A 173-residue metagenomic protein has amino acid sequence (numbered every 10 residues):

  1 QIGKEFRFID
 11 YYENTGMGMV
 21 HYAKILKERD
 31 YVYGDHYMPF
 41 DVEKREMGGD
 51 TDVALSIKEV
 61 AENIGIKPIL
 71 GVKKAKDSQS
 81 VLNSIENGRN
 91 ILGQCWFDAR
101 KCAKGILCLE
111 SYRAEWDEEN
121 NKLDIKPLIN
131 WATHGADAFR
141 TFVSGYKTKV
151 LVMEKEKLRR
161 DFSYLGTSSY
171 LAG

Functional and structural regions predicted by a protein language model:
I2-L128, K149-V150, Y164, S169-G173: Mg2+-dependent endonuclease catalytic cores in nucleic-acid-processing enzymes, primarily RNase H-like
I129-V150, K155: Acidic, Mg2+-coordinating catalytic module of metal-dependent nucleases/exonucleases that use a two-metal-ion mechanism
K157-D161: Terminal accessory/anchoring regions of large secretory-pathway or extracellular enzymes
